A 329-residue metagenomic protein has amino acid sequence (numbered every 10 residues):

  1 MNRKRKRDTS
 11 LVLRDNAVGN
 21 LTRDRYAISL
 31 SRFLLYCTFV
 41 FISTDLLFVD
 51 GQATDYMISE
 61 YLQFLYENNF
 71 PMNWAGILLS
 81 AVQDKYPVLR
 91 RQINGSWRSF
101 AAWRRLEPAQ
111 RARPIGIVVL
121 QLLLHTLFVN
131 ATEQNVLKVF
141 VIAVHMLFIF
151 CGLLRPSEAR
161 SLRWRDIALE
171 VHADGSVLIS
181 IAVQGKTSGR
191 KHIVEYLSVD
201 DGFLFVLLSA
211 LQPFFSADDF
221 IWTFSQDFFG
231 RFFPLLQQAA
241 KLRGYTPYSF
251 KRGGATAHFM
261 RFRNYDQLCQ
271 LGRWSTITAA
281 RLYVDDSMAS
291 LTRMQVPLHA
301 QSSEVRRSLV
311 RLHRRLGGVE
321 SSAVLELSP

Functional and structural regions predicted by a protein language model:
M1-P329: Extended, non-catalytic subsegments within catalytic or DNA/protein-binding/adaptor domains
